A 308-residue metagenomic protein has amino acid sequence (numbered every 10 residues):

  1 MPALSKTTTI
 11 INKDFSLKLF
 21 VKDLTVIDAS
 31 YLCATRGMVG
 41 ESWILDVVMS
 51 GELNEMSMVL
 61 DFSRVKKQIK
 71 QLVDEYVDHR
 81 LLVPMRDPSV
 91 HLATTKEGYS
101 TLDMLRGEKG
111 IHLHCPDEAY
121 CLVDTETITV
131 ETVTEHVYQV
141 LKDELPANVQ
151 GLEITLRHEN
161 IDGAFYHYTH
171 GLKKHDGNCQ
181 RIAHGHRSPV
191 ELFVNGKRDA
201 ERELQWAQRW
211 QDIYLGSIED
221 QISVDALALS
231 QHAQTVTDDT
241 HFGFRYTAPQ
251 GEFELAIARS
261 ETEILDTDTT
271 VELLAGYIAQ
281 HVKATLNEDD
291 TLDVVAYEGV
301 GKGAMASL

Functional and structural regions predicted by a protein language model:
P2-L308: Charge-rich, low-complexity N-terminal segments
